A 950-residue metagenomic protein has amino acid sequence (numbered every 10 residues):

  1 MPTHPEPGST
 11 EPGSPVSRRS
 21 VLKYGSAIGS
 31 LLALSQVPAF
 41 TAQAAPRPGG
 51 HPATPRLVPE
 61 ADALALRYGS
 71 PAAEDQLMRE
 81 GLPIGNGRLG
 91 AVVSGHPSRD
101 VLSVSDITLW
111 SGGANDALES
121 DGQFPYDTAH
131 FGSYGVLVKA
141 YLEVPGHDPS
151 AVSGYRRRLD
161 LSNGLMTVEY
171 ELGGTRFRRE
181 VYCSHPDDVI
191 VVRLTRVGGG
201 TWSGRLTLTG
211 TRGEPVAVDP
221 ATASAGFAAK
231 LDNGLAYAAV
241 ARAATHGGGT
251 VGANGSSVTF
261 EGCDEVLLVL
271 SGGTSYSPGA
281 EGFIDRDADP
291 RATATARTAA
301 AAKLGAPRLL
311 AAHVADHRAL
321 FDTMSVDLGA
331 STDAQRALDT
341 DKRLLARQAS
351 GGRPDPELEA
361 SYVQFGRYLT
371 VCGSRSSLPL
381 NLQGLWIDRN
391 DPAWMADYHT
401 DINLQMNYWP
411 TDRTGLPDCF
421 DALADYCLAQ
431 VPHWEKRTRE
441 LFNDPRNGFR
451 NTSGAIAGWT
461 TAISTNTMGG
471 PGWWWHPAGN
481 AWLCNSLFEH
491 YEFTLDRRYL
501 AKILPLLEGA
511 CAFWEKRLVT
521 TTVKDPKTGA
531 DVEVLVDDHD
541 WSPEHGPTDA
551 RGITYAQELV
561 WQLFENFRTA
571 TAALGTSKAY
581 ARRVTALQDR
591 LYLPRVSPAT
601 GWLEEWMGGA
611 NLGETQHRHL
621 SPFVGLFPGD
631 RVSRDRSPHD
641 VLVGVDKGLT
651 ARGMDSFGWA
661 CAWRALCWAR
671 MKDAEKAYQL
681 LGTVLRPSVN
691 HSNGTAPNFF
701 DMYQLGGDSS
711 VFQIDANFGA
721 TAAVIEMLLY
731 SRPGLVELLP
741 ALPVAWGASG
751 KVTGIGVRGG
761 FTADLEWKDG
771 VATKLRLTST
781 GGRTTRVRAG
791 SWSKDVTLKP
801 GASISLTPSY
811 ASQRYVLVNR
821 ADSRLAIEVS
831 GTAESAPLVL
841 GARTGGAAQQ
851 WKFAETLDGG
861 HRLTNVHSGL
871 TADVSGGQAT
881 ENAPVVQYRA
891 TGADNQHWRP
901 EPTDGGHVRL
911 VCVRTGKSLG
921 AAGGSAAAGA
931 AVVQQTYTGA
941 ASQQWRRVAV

Functional and structural regions predicted by a protein language model:
M1-V16, A27-S30, Q43: N-terminal secretory signal peptides
S35-P48: C-terminal region of N-terminal signal peptides and the immediate post-cleavage residues of exported proteins
G49-P471, E489-Y491, E508, Q557 (+7 more regions): Aromatic-residue-lined binding/catalytic grooves and analogous aromatic/hydrophobic interfacial grooves in multimeric
L369-V371, M406-P417, W482-D496, F513 (+5 more regions): Well-ordered alpha-helical scaffold segments within catalytic/enzyme domains
E489-T494, R498-Y499, A510-T520, A581-G613 (+2 more regions): Non-catalytic carbohydrate-binding regions of carbohydrate-active enzymes
G509, F513-A570: Acidic/histidine-rich catalytic neighborhood
A811-V950: Lectin-like carbohydrate-binding module/patch detector with strong preference for beta-trefoil
